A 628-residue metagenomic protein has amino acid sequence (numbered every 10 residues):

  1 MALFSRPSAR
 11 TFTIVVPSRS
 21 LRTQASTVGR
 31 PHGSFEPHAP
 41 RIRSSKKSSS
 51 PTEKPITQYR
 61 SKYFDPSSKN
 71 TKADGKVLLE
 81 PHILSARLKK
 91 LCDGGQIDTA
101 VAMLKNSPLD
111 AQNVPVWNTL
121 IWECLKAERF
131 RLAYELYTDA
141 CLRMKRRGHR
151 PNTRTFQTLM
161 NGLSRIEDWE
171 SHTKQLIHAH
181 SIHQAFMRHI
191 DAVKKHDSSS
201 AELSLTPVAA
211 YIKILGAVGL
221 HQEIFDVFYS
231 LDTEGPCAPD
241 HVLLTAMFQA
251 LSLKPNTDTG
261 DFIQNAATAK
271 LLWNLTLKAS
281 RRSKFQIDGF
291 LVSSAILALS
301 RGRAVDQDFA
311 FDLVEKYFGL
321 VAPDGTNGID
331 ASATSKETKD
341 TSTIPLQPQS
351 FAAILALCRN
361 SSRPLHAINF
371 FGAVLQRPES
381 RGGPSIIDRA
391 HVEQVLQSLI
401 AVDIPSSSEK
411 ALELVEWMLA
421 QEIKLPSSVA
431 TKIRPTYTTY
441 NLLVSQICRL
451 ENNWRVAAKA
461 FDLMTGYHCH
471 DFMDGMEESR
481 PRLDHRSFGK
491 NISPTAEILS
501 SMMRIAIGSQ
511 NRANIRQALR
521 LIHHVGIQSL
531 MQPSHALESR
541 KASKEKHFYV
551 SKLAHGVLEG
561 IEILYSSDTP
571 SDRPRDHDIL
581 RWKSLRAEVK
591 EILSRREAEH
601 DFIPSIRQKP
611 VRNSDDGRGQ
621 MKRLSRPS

Functional and structural regions predicted by a protein language model:
A2-S628: A basic, Ser/Thr-enriched alpha-helical scaffold prevalent in eukaryotic organelle gene-expression machinery
